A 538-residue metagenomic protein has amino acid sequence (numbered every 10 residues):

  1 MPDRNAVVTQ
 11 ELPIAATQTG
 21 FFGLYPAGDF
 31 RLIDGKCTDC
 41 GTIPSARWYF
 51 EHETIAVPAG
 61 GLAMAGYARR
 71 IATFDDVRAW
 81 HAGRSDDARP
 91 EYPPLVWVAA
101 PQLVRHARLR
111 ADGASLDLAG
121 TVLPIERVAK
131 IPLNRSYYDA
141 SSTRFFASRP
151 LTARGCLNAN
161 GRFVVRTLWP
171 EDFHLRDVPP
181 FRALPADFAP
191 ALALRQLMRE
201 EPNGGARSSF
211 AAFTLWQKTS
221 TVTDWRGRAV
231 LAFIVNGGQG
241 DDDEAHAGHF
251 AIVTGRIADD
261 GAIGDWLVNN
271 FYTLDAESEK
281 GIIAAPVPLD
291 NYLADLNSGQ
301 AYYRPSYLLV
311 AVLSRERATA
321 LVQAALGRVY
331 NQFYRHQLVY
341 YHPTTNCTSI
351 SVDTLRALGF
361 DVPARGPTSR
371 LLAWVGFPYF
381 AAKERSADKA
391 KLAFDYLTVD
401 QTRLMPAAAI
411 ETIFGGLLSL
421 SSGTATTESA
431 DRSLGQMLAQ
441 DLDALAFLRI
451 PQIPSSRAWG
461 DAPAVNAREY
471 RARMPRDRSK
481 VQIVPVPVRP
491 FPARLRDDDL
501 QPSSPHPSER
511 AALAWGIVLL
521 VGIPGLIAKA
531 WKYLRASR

Functional and structural regions predicted by a protein language model:
M1, R535-R538: Gram-negative bacterial Sec-dependent N-terminal signal peptides
P2-T9, P13, D295-D388: Active-site nucleophile-His-acid catalytic modules used for acyl/amide transfer and hydrolysis across diverse enzymes
N5-F213: Long, charge-dense tracts
P44, A247-F250, G376: Residues that flank catalytic or metal-binding motifs in active/ligand-binding sites
A159-N160, V165, V521-G522, A530-Y533: Sequence termini and other peripheral, non-core segments
A189-A193, A211-S306, A425, Q440 (+1 more regions): Glycine-rich catalytic cores of cysteine/serine-nucleophile enzymes that process amide/ester linkages in cell-envelope
A357, D361-P363, Y379-V488: Solvent-exposed soluble domains appended to multi-pass membrane proteins
V375, I527-R535: Short, aromatic- and cysteine-enriched interfacial helices/patches that mediate contacts at lipid membranes
